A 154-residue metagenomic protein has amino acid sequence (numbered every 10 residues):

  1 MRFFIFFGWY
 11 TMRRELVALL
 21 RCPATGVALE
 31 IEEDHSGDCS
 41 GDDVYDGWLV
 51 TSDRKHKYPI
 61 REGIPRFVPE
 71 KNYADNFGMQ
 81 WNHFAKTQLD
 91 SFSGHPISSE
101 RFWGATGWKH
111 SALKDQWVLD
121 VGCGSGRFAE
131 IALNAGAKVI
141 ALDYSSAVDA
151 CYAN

Functional and structural regions predicted by a protein language model:
W9-N154: Conserved N-terminal segment of class I S-adenosyl-L-methionine
